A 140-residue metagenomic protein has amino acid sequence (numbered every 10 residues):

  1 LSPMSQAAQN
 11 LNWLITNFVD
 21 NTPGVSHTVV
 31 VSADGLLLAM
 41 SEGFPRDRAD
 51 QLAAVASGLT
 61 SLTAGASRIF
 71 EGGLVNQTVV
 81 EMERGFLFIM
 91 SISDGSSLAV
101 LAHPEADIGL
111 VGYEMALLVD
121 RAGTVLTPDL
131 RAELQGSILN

Functional and structural regions predicted by a protein language model:
L1-H27, D34-N140: Acidic, low-complexity cytosolic segments
